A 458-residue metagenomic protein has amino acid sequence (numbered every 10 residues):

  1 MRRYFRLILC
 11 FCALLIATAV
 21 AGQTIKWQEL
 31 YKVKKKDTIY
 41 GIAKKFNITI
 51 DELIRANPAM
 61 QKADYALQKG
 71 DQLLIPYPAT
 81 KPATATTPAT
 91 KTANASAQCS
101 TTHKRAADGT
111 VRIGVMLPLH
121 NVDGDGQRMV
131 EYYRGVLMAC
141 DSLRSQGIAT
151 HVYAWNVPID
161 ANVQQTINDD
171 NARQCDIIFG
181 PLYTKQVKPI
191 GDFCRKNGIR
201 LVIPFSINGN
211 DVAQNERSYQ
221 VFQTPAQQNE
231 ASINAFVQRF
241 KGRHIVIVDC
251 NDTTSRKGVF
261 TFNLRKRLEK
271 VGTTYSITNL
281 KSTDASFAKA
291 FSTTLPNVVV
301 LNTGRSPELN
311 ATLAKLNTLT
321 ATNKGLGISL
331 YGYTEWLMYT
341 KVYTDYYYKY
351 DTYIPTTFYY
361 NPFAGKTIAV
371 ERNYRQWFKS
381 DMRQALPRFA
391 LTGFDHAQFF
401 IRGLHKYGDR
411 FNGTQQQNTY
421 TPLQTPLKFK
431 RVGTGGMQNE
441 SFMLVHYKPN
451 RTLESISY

Functional and structural regions predicted by a protein language model:
R2-I8, T24-K32, K36-N47, D51-E52 (+2 more regions): Extracytosolic ligand-binding ectodomains
F11-A13: Internal, well-ordered alpha/beta segment that forms a basic, Gly-enriched binding/recognition surface
I16-A19: N-terminal signal peptide c-region/cleavage motif recognized by signal peptidases
